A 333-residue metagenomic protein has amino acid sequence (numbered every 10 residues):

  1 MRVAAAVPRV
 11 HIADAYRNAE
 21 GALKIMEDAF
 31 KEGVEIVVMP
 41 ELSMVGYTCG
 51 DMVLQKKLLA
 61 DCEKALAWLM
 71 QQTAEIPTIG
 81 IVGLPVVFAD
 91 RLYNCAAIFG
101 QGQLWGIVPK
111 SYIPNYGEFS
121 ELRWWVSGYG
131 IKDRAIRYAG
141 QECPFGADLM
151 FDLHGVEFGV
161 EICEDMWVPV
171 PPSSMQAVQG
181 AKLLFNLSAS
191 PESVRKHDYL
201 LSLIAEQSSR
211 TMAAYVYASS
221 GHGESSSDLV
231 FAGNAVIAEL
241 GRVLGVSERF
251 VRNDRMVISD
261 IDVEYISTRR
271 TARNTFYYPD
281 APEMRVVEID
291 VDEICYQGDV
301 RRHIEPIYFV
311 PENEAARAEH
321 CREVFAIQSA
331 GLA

Functional and structural regions predicted by a protein language model:
M1-A333: Enzyme catalytic cores with a strong preference for nitrogen-chemistry domains
